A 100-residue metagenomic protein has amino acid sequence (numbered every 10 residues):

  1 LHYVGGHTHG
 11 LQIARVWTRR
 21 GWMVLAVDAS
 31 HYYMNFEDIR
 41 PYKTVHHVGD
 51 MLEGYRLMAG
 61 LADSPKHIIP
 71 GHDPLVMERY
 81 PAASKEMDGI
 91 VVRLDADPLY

Functional and structural regions predicted by a protein language model:
Y3, L11-Y80: Metallo-beta-lactamase
G54, L99-Y100: Binuclear metal-dependent phosphoesterase catalytic core
E78-L99: Short, electropositive alpha-helical surface patch
